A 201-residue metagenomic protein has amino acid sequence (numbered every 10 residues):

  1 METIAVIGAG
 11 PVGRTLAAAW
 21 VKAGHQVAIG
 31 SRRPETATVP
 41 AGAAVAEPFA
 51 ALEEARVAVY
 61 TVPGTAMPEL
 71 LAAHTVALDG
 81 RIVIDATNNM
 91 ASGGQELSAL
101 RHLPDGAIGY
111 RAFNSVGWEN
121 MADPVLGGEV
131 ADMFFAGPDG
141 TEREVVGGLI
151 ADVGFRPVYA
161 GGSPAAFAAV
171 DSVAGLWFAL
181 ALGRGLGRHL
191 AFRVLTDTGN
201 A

Functional and structural regions predicted by a protein language model:
M1-A44: NAD(P)+-binding Rossmann beta1-loop-alpha1 motif at the extreme N-terminus of oxidoreductases
I7, M133-A201: Active-site-lining helix/loop region of Rossmann-like oxidoreductase modules
P34-V39, S92-G93, T141-E142: Short, charged/polar "capping" segments at the starts of alpha-helices and the immediately preceding loops
V45, I108-N114, V158-G162: General beta-strand structural signal in soluble alpha/beta enzymes
A46-I82, N88: Rossmann-like NAD(P)-binding element
T61-V62, A86, A112, A136: Short, well-ordered coil/turn residues at beta-beta hairpins and beta-strand->alpha-helix junctions within
A73-G80, H102-P104, L126-G128: Short, conserved loop/helix-junction motifs that constitute active-site signature segments in enzyme catalytic cores
T87-L126: Rossmann-fold NAD(P)-binding glycine/threonine-rich loop
